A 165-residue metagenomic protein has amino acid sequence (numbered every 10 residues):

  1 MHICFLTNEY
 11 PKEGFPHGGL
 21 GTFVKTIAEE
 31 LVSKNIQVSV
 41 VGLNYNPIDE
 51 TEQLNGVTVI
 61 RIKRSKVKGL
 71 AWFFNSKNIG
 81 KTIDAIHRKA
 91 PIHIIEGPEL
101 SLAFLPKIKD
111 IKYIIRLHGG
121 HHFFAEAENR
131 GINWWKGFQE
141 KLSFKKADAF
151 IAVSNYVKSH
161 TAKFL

Functional and structural regions predicted by a protein language model:
M1-P47, N55: N-terminal subdomain of nucleotide-sugar transferases
I3, I94-G97, K107-E126, I151: Active-site proximal beta-strand in glycosyltransferases
L20-F23, L43, E96-E99, A152-S154: Replace "coordinates the UDP/GDP/TDP-sugar" with "coordinates nucleotide-activated sugar donors
N46, S101-L102, Y156-K158: Alpha-helix capping/helix-boundary segments
I48-G69: Conserved nucleotide-sugar phosphate-binding/catalytic loop shared by glycosyltransferases and other
K77-N78, F123-L142, K146: Nucleotide-sugar donor phosphate/pyrophosphate-binding loop at the beta->alpha transition of glycosyltransferases
I83-L102: Short N-terminal targeting/anchoring amphipathic segment
S143-L165: A short, active-site helix/loop in glycosyltransferases that binds the activated sugar's phosphate group
